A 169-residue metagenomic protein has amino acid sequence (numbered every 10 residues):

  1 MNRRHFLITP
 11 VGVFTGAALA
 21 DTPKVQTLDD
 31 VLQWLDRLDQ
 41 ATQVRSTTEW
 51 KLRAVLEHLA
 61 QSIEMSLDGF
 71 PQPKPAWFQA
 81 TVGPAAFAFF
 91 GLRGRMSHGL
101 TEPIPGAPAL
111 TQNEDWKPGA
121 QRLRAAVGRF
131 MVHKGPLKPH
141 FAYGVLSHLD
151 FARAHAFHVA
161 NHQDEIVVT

Functional and structural regions predicted by a protein language model:
M1-F14: N-terminal secretory signal peptides and thylakoid transit peptides that target proteins across membranes
A18-E49, R53: C-terminal segment of N-terminal export signals and the immediately downstream linker at the start of the mature
K24-T27, Q112, W116-G119, F151: Residue-level preference for long, well-ordered alpha-helices that form the structural scaffold of enzyme catalytic
T27, V31, L59, G119 (+2 more regions): Stable alpha-helical elements in mature extracytoplasmic
L28-R37, H98-P103, V132-P136: Short alpha-helical hairpin
Q40-G91, V132, L137-T169: Short, contiguous alpha-helical
D68-R122, V127-M131: Short, helix-capping/interhelical loops that line the mouth of catalytic, cofactor-, or ligand-binding pockets
